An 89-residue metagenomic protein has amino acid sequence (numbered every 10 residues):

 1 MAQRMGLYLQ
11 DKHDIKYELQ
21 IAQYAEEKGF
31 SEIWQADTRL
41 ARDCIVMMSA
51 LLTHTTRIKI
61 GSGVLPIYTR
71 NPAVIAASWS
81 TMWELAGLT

Functional and structural regions predicted by a protein language model:
M1-S62: N-terminal beta1-alpha1-beta2 module of alpha/beta enzyme domains
M5-D11, N71-T89: Flexible, glycine-rich active-site loops centered on histidine and acidic residues that chelate a metal or position
T56-G63, W83-T89: Short, Lys/Arg-enriched charge-dense amphipathic segments
G61-V74: Structural motif corresponding to the early beta-alpha repeats
